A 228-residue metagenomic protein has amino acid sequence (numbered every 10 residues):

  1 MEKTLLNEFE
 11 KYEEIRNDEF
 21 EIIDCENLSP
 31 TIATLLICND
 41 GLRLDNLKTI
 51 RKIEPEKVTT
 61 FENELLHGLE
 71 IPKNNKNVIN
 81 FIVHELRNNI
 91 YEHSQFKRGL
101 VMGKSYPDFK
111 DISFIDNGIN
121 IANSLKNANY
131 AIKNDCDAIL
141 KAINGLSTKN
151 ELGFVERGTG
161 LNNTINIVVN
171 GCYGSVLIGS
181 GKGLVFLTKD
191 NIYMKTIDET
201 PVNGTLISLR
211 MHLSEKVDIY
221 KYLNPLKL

Functional and structural regions predicted by a protein language model:
M1-E14, L44, K48-K52, N129-K133 (+1 more regions): Flexible, glycine-/charge-rich segments associated with ATP-binding catalytic modules
M1-R43: Amphipathic alpha-helical interaction surfaces in cytosolic regulatory modules
Y12, K73-Y106, N162-I165, N170: Conserved ATP-binding N-box helix of the HATPase_c
R51-N74: Intrinsically disordered, low-complexity linker/loop segments enriched in Gly/Pro and charged/polar residues
D108-I112, T205: Short beta-strand element(s) in the Bergerat
D116: Acidic ATP/Mg2+-coordinating residue in the GHKL
N120-A131, D135: A short glycine-centered beta->alpha linker in the GHKL/HATPase_c
D137-L140: ATPase catalytic-site recognition across NTP-hydrolyzing enzymes
